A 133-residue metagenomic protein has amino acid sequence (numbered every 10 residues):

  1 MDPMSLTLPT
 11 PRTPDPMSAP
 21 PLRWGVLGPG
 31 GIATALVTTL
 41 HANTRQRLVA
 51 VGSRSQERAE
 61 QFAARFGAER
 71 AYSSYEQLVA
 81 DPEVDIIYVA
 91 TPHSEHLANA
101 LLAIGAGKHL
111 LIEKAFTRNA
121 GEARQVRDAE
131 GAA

Functional and structural regions predicted by a protein language model:
D2-F66: N-terminal Rossmann-like dinucleotide-binding module
L40, A103, E130: Short hydrophobic alpha-helical segments of the AMP-binding
A63, R127-E130: Conserved hydrophobic residues forming the short capping helix/wall of the S-adenosyl-L-methionine
E69-R127: Beta-loop-alpha module in the N-terminal Rossmann-like domain of NAD(P)-dependent dehydrogenases, especially those
G107, A132-A133: Glycine-centered short loops/turns at secondary-structure junctions
